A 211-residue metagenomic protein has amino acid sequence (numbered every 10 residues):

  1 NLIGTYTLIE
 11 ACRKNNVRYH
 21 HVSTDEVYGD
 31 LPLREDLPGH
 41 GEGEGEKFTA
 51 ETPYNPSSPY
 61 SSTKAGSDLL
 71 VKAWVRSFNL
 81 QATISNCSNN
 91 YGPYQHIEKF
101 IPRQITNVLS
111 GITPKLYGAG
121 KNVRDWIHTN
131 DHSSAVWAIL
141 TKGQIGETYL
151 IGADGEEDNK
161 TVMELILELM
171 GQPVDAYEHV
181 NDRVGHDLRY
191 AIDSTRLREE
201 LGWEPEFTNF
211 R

Functional and structural regions predicted by a protein language model:
N1-N90: N-terminal Rossmann-like NAD(P)+-binding domain of SDR-like oxidoreductases, especially those catalyzing
L2-E10, E98, N130-S133, W137: Conserved active-site region of classical short-chain dehydrogenase/reductase
L8, V71, Q104, L197-R198: Structural element of the ATP-grasp superfamily
T24-G29, N89-Q95, K121, T141 (+1 more regions): Active-site proximal helix/loop that lines the substrate pocket of Rossmann-like NAD(P)-dependent oxidoreductase domains
R34, I97-I105: A glycine/serine/threonine-rich, flexible loop-to-helix segment that serves as the NAD(P) cofactor-binding "lid"
A50-N55, L80-P93, Q104-I127, L150-G152: A conserved pocket-lining segment of Rossmann-fold NAD(P)-dependent short-chain dehydrogenase/reductase
G66, L70, W74, Q104 (+2 more regions): Hydrophobic alpha-helix immediately C-terminal to the catalytic Tyr-X-X-X-Lys motif of short-chain
V108-R211: C-terminal substrate-binding subdomain of Rossmann-fold SDR/epimerase-dehydratase oxidoreductases
